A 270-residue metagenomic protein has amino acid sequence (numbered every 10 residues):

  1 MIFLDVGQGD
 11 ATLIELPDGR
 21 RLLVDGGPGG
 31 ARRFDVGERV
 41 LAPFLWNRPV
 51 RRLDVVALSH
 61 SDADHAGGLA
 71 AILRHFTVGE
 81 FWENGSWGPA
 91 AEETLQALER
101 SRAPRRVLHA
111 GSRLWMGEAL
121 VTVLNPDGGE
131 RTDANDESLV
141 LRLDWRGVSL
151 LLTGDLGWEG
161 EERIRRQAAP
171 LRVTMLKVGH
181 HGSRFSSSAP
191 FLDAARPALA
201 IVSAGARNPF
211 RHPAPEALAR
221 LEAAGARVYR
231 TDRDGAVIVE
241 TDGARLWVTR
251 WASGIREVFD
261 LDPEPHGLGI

Functional and structural regions predicted by a protein language model:
M1-I270: Non-globular, low-confidence helical/coil segments that flank catalytic cores
